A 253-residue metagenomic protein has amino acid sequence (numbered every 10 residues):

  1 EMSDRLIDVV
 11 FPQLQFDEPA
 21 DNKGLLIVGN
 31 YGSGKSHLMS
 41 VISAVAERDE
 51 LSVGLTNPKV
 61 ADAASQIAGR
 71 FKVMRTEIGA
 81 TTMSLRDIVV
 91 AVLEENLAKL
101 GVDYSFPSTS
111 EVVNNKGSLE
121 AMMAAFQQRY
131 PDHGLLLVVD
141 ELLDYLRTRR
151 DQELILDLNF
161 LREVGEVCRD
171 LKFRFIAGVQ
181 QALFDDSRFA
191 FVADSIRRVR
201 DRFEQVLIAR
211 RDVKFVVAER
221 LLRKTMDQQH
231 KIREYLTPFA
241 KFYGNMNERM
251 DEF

Functional and structural regions predicted by a protein language model:
E1-E18: N-terminal pre-Walker A segment at the start of P-loop NTPase domains
D21-V139, L143-N159, D186, S195: P-loop NTPase nucleotide-binding core
S43, A177, F253: Segments forming glycine/polar-rich beta-alpha architectures that bind adenosine-containing cofactors
V45-R48, E166-R169, A190-R200: Short, surface-exposed basic-aromatic patches at helix termini and helix-loop junctions that form
L100-Y104, Q128-R129, C168-D170, Q228 (+2 more regions): Hydrophobic/aromatic interaction determinants used to assemble and anchor large protein complexes
A121-R129, L156-F175, V199-R202: Substrate-engagement module of ASCE P-loop NTPases
L136-D140, E166, K172-Q181, D185: Structural recognition of the conserved hydrophobic beta-strand(s) that form the central parallel beta-sheet of P-loop
D186-F253: Amphipathic alpha-helical segments of the small helical/lid subdomains adjacent to P-loop NTPase cores
